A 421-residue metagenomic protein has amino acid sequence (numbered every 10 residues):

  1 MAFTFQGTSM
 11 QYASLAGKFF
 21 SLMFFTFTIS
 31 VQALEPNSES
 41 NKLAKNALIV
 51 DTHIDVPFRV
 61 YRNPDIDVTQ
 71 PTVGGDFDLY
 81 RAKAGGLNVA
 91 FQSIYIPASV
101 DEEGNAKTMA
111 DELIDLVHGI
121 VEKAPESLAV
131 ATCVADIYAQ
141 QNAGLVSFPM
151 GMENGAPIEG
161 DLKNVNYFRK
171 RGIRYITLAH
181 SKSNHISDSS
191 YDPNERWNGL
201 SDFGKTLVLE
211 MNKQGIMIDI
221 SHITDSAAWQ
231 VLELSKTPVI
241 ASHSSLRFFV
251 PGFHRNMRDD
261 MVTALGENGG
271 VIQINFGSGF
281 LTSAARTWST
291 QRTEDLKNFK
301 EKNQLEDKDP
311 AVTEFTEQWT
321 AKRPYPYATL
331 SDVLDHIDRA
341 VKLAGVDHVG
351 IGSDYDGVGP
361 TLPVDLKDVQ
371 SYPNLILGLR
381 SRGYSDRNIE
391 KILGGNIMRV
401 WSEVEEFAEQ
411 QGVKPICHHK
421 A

Functional and structural regions predicted by a protein language model:
M1-S9: Short, Lys/Arg-enriched N-terminal segments with co-localized hydrophobic residues within the first ~10-30 amino acids
T8-F20: Bacterial N-terminal signal peptides that target proteins for export
K18-T28: Bacterial N-terminal signal peptides
L34-N198, R247, P251-A421: N-terminal hydrophobic targeting/anchoring segments and the immediately downstream early-domain regions of hydrolases
D161-V165, A227-T237: Distinct, well-ordered alpha-helical segments
R196-F203, D219-T224, M257: Short, contiguous, pocket-lining structural segments that sit at or immediately flank catalytic/ligand-binding sites
G199-M211, V231-V239: Alpha-helix-loop-beta-strand connector modules within alpha/beta enzyme cores
T206-I220, T224-Q230, M261-E267, R339: Substrate-binding cleft of carbohydrate-active enzyme catalytic domains
